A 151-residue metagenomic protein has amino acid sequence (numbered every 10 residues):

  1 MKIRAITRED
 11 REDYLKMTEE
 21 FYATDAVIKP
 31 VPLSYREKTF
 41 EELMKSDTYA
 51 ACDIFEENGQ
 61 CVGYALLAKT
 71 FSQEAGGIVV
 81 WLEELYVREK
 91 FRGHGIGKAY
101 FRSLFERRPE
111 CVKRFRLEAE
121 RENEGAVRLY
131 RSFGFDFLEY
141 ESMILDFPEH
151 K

Functional and structural regions predicted by a protein language model:
K2-K16: A short beta-loop-alpha structural element at the N-terminal edge of CoA-dependent acyl/N-acetyltransferase catalytic
Y22-E42: Conserved GNAT-fold acetyl-CoA-binding loop/helix
E42-I54: A short helix-loop-beta-strand connector motif used in the catalytic cores of GNAT acetyltransferases and, in some
I54, Q60-K69: Conserved beta-strand in the GNAT
I78-E89: Conserved acetyl-CoA binding element of GNAT-fold acetyltransferases
F91-S103: Conserved acetyl-CoA pyrophosphate-binding loop and the N-cap/start of the following alpha-helix in GNAT-like
K98, R121-E139: Conserved active-site alpha-helix within GNAT-family acetyltransferase domains
R108-E118: Conserved GNAT acetyl-CoA-binding A-motif
